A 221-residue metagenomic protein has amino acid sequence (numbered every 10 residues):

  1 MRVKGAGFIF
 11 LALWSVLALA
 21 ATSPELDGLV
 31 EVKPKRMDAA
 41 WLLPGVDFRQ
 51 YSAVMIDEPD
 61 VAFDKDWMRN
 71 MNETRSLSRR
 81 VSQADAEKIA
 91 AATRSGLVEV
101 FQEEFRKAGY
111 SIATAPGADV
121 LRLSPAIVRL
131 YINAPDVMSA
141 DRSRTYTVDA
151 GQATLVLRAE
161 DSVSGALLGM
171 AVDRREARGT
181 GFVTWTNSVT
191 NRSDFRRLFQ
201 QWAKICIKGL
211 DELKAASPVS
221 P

Functional and structural regions predicted by a protein language model:
M1-F10: Bacterial N-terminal signal peptides that target proteins for export
S15-L17: N-terminal signal peptide c-region/cleavage motif recognized by signal peptidases
A20-R94, D211-P221: A structural "domain/chain start" motif
A21-P44, V163-M170, E176-P221: C-terminal/domain-edge helix-coil "capping" segments
R80-A92, G109-I112, W185-S193: Second-shell loop/turn segments in exported
I89, T93, L97, F101 (+4 more regions): Stable alpha-helical elements in mature extracytoplasmic
V98-Y110, I132, A203, I207-A215: Sec-exported extracytoplasmic/periplasmic mature domains
E103, K107-A166, R178-W185: Surface-exposed short loop/turn segments
